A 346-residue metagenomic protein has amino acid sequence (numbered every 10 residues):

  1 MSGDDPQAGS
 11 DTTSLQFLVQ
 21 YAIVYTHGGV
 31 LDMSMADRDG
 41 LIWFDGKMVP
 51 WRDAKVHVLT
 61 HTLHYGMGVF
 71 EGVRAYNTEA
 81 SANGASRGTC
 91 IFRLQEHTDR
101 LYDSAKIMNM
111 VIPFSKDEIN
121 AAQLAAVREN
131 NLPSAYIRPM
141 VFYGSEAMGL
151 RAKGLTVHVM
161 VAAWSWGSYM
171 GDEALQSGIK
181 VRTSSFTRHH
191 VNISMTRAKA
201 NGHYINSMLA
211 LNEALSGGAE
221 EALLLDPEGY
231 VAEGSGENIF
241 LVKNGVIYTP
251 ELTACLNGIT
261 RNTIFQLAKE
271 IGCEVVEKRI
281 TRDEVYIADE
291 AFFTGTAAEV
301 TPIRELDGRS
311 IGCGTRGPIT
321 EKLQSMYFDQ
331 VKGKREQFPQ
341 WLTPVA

Functional and structural regions predicted by a protein language model:
F17-F114, A121-A125, M148-A346: Helix-start/capping segments and mature chain N-termini
I119-S134, M140-A147, W164: Short, acidic/charged, Gly/Pro-enriched secondary-structure junctions
